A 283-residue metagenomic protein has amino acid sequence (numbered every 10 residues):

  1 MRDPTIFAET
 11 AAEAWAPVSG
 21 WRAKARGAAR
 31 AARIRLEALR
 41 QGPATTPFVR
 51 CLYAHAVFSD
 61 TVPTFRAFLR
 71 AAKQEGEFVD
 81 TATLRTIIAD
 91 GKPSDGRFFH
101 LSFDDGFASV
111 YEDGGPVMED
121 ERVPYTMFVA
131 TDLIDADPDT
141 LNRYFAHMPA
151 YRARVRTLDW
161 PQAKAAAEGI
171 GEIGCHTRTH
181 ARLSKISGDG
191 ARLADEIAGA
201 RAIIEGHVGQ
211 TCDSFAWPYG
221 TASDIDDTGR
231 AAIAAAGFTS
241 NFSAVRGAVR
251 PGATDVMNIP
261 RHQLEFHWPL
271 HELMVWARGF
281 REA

Functional and structural regions predicted by a protein language model:
R2-S102, A108-S109, K185-A283: C-terminal active-site subregion of NodB/CE4 polysaccharide deacetylases
C51-L52, G96-F99, E119-S223, N258-I259: Metal-dependent polysaccharide deacetylase catalytic core of the NodB/CE4 family, i.e., the active-site-bearing domain
D104, M118: Hydrophobic/aromatic pocket-lining and membrane-interface residues
F107-A108, T179: Short active-site segment of divalent metal-dependent hydrolases/proteases that encodes the spacing between
E112, V117: Short active-site loop/helix that positions an aromatic residue
